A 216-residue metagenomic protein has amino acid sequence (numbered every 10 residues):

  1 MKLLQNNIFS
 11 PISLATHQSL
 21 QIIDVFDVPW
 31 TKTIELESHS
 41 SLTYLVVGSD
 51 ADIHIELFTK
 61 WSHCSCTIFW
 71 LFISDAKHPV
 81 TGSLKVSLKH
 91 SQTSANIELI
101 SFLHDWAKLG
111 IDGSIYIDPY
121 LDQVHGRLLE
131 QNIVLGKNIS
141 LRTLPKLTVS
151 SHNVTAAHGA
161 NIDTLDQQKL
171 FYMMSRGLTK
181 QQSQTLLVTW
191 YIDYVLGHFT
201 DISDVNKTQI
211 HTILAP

Functional and structural regions predicted by a protein language model:
M1-F171, S175-L178, D193-Y194, T200-T208 (+1 more regions): Conserved beta-strand/loop scaffold segments within soluble protein domains that form the structured core and edges
L178-Q184: Short, well-structured beta-strand/strand-turn elements
T185-D193: Small/polar glycine-rich anion-binding or flexible loop at a beta-alpha turn
